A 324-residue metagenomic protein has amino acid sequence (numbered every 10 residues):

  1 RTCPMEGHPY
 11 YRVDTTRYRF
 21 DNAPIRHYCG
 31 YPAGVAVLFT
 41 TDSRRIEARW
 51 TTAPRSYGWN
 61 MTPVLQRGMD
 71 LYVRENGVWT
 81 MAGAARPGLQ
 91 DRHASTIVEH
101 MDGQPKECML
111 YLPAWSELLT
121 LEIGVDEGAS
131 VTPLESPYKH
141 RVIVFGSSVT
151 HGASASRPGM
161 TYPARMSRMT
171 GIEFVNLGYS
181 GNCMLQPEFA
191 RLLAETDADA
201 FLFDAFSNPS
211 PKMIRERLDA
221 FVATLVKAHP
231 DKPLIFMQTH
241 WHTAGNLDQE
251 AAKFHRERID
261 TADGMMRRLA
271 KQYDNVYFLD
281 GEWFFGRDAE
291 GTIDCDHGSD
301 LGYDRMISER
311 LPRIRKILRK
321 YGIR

Functional and structural regions predicted by a protein language model:
R1-R141, L311, R315-R324: N-terminal secretory targeting modules
H100-Q104, C108-C183, P187-D197: Serine-esterase "nucleophile elbow" of acetyl-processing enzymes
Y162, R217, F221, R258-M266: A general structural detector for well-ordered alpha-helical segments in enzyme core domains, enriched
M166, C183-A228, T239-L247: Oxyanion-hole/transition-state-stabilizing segment in secreted/luminal serine hydrolases and related acyltransferases
A205-M213, Q249-R258, I293-L301: The substrate-binding groove and active-site-proximal loops of carbohydrate-active enzymes, especially glycoside
R215, D300-L311: Short, amphipathic alpha-helical "lid/cap" segments that border enzyme active or binding sites
H229-L234: A short helix->loop->beta-strand "cap" motif at the edges of active sites that frequently abuts
H242-D280, R305, R324: Substrate-gating cap/lid alpha-helix
